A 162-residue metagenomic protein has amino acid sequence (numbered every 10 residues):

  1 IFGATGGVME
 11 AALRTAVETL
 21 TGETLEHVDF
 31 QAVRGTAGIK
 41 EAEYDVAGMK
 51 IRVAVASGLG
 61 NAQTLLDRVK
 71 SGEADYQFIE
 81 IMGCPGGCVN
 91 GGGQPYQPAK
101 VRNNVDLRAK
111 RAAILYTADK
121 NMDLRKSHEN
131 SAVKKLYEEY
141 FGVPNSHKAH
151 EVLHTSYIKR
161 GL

Functional and structural regions predicted by a protein language model:
I1-L162: Iron-sulfur (Fe-S) cluster-binding modules
